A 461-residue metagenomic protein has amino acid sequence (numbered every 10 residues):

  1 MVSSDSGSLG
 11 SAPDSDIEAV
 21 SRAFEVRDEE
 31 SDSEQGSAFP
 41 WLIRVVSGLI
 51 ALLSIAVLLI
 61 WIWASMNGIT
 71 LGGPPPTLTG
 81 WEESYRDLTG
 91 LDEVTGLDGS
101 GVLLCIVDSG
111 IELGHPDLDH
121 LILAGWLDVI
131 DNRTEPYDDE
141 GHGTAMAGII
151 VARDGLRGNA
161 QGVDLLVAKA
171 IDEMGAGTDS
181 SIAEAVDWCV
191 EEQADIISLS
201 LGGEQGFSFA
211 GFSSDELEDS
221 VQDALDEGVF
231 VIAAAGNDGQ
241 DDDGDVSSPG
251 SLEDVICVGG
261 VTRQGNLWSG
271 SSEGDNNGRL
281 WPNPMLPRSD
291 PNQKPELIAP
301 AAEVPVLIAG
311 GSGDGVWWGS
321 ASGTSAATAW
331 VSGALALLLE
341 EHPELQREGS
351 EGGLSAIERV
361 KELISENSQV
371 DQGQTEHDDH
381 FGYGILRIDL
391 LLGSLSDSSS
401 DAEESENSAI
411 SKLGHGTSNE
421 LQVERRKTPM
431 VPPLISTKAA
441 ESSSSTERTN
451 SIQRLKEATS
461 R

Functional and structural regions predicted by a protein language model:
V2-G10, I17-V20, F24-R27, G36-I43 (+6 more regions): Substrate-binding/access-modulating region of protease and related hydrolase catalytic domains
D32-A51, W63-C105, I130-Y137, S271 (+2 more regions): N-terminal domain-start motif of subtilase-like serine proteases
G80-E83, I196, E340-A458: C-terminal subdomain of the subtilisin-like protease fold in secreted/lumenal serine endopeptidases
D92-V107, I111-A124, R133-T178, S251-D254 (+3 more regions): Subtilisin-like serine protease catalytic core
L103-I106, D164-K169, D195-S200, L225 (+6 more regions): Structural recognition of the beta-strand scaffold that forms the well-ordered cores of secreted hydrolase catalytic
G110-L113, V129-I130, E135, L156 (+8 more regions): Solvent-exposed loop/turn segments at secondary-structure junctions within structured extracellular/periplasmic domains
P116-L118, G260-R263, L267-S272, G278-A329: Catalytic-core environment of secreted peptidases
A170, A301-E376: Hydrolase catalytic cores
